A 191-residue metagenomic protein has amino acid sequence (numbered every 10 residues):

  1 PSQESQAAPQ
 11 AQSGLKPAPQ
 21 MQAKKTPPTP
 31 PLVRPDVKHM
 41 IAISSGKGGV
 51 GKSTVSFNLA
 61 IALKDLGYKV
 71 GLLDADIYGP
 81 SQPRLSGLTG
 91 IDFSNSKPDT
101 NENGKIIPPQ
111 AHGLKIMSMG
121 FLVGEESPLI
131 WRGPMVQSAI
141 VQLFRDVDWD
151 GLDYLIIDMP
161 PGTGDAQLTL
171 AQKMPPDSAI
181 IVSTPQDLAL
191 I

Functional and structural regions predicted by a protein language model:
P1-S45, I91: Extreme N-terminal, non-catalytic leader segments that precede Walker-type/kinase nucleotide-binding cores
V37, G48, D74, Q82 (+3 more regions): Residue-level signature of catalytic and energy-coupling elements of molecular machines, predominantly ATP/GTP-dependent
H39-I77: Walker A/P-loop phosphate-binding motif and the immediately C-terminal alpha-helix
M40, L66, R84-T89, G120 (+2 more regions): Conserved, well-folded catalytic cores of nucleic-acid-processing and energy-transducing macromolecular machines
V50-N58, G79-P83, M159-Q167, L190-I191: Short glycine/serine/threonine-rich phosphate/pyrophosphate-binding segments that cradle anionic phosphate groups
L63, K69-E126, W131, Q137: Phosphate-binding loop that captures ATP/GTP phosphates
L122-A166: Cytosolic-facing regulatory segments adjacent to core modules
D146, D153-I191: Conserved catalytic-core segment of NTP-binding enzymes
